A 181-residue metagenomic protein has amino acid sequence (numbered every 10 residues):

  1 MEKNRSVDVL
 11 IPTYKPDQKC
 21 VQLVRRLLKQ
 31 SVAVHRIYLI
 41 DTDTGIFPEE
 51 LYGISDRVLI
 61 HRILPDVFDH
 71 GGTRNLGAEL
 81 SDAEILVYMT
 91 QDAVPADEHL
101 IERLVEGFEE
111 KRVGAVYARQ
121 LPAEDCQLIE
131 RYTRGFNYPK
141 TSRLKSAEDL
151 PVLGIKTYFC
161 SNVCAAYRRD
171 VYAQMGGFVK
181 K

Functional and structural regions predicted by a protein language model:
P16-K29: Short, well-formed alpha-helical segments that are part of the catalytic scaffolds of diverse glycosyltransferases
V34-T44, R62-I63: Short beta-strand/loop segment that forms part of the nucleotide-sugar
I40-E49, V94: A conserved acidic beta->alpha catalytic loop
L64-S81: Glycine-rich, basic loop-to-helix element that forms the pyrophosphate-binding segment of sugar-nucleotide handling
D82-A83, S161-M175: Conserved nucleotide-sugar donor-binding and metal-coordinating catalytic region shared by glycosyltransferases
L86: Short aromatic/hydrophobic "clamp" motif used to bind/position activated sugar donors
V94, E98-R131: Conserved donor NDP-sugar-binding/catalytic core segment of glycosyltransferases
E148-Y167, K181: A recurrent flexible, glycine/aromatic-enriched loop bordering the glycosyltransferase active site that acts as
